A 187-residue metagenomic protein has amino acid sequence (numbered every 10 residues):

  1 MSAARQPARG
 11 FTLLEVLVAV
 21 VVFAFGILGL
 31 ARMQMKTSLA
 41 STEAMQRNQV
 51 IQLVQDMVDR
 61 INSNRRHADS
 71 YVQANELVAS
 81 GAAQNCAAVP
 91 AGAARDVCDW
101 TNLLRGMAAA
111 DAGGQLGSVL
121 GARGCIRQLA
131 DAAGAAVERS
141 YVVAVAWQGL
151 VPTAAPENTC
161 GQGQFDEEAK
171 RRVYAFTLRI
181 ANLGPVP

Functional and structural regions predicted by a protein language model:
S2-V54: Aliphatic-rich helix starts adjacent to a transmembrane/signal segment
A44-P187: Flexible, low-complexity segments enriched in proline/glycine/serine and punctuated by aromatic residues
